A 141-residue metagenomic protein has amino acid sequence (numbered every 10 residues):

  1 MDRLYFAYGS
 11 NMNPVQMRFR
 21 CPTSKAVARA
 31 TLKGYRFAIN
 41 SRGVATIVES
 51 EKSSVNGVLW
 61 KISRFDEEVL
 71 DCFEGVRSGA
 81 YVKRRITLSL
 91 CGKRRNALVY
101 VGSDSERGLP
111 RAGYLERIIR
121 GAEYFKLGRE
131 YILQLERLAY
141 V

Functional and structural regions predicted by a protein language model:
M1-V141: Glycine-aromatic micro-motifs
